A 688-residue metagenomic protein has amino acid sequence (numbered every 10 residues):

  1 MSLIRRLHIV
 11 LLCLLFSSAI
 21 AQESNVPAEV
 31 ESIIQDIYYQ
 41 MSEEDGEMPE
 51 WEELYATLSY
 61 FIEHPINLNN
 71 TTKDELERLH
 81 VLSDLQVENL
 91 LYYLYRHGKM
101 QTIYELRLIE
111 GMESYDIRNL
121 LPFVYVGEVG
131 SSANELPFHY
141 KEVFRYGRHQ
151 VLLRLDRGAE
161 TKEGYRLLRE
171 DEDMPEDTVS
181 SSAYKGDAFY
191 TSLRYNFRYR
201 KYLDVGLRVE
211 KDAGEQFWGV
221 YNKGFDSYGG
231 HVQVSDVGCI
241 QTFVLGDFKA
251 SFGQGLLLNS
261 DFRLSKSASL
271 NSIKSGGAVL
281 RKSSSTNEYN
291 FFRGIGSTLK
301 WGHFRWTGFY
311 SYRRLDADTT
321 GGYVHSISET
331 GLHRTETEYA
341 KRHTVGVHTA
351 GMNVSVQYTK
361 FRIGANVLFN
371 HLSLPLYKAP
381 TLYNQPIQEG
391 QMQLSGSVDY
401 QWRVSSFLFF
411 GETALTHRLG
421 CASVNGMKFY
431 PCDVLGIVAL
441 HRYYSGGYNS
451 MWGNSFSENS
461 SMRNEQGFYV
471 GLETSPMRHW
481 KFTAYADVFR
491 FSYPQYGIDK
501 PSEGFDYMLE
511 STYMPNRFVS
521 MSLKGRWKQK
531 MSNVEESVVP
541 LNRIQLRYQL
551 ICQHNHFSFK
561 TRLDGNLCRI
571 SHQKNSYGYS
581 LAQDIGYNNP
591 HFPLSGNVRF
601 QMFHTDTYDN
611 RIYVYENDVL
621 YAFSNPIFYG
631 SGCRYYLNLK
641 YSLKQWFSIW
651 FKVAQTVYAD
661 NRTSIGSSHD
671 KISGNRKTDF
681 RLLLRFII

Functional and structural regions predicted by a protein language model:
M1-A28, I688: Bacterial Sec-dependent N-terminal signal peptides
R6, Y184-A188, N290-F292, H343-T381 (+1 more regions): Exposed, low-structure sequence patches enriched in small/polar residues
Q22-I66, G130-Y146: N-terminal, intrinsically disordered low-complexity tails/presequences enriched in Lys/Ser/Pro and small residues
W51-Q101, L120-Y125, K211: Amphipathic, charged-and-aliphatic alpha-helical interface segments that function as noncatalytic docking
F138-V179, F197, K201-L207, F361-I363 (+1 more regions): Transmembrane beta-strand segments of Gram-negative outer membrane beta-barrel proteins
G158-E163, R169-E172, Y184-L193, F197-V205 (+6 more regions): Outer-membrane beta-barrel translocator/receptor signature
E210-S227, R281-E288, A340-H343, A414-T416 (+1 more regions): Outer-membrane beta-barrel proteins
N222-L280, S284-D316, P431-S450, N589-Y608: Outer membrane beta-barrel
